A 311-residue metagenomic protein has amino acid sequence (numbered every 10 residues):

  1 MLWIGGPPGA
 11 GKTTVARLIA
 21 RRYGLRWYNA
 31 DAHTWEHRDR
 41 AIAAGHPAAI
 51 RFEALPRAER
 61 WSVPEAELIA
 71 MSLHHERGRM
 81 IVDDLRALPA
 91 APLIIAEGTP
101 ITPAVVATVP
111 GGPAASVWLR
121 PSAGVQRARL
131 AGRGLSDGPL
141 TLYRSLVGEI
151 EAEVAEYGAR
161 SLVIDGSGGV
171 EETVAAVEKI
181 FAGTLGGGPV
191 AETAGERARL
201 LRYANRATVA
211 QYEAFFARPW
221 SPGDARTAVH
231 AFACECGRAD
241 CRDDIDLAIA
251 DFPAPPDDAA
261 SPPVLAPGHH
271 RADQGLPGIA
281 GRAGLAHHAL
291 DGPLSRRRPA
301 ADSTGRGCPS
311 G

Functional and structural regions predicted by a protein language model:
I4: Hydrophobic anchor at the beta1->P-loop junction of P-loop NTPases
P8: The conserved Walker
K12: Conserved lysine of the Walker
V15: Hydrophobic positions on the alpha1 helix immediately C-terminal to the Walker A/P-loop
Y23-A41: Short beta-strand-centered segment that lines the nucleotide-binding/catalytic pocket of NTP-utilizing
E36-L93, P100, E192, E196 (+1 more regions): ATP-dependent small-molecule kinase phosphotransfer cores that center on conserved nucleotide phosphate-binding segments
G112-A159: A glycine- and Lys/Arg-enriched "phosphate-lid" helix/loop adjacent to the NTP-binding pocket of small-molecule kinases
A152-R202: NTP-dependent small-molecule kinase module
